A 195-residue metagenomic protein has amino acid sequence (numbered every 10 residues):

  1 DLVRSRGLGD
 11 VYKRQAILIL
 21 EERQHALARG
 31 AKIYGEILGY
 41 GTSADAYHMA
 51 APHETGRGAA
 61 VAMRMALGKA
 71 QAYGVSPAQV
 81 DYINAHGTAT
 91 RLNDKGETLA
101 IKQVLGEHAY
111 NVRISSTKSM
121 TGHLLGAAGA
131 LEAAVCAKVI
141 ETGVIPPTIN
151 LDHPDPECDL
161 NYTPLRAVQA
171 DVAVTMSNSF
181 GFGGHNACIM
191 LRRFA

Functional and structural regions predicted by a protein language model:
D1-Y12: Single conserved hydrophobic/aromatic residue that forms the stacking wall/gate of nucleotide- or nucleobase-binding
V3, E21-Q24, M65, A134-E141: Short glycine/serine- and small hydrophobic-enriched flexible loop segments
R6, Y40-E54, G87-D94, N111-N161: Acyl-CoA/ACP chain-elongation machinery
D10-Y34: Channel- or pocket-lining gating/hinge segments that regulate access to a cavity or pore
L18-E22, N93, M190-F194: Short beta-strand-to-turn element immediately C-terminal to the catalytic PLP-Schiff-base lysine in fold type I
I19, I37, V80, A85-H86 (+2 more regions): Conserved small-residue
H25-G30, M63-Y82, V104-H108: Phosphate/pyrophosphate-binding loops at sites that engage ATP/ADP/AMP, CoA/4′-phosphopantetheine, polyphosphate
Y73-P77, Y110, D159-A195: Flexible, low-complexity linker/loop segments at domain and module junctions
